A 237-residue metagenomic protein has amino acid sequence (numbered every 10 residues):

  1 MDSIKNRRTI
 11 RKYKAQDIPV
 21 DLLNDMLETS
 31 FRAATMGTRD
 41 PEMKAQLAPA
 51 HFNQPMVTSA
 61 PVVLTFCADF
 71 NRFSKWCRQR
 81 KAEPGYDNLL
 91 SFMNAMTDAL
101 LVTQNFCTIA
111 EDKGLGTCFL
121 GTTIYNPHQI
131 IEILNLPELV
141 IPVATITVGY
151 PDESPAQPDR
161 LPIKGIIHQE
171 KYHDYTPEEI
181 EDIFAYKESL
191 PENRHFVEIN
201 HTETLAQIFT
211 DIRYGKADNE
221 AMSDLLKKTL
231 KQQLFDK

Functional and structural regions predicted by a protein language model:
M1-K75, Q79, A185-S189, N193-K237: N-terminal amphipathic, basic helical "cap/leader" segment at the start of enzyme domains
D2, M93-F106, I124-Q129, Y175-L190 (+1 more regions): Short flexible/disordered coil segments
R7, M26-S30, L64, P84-I133: Small-aliphatic-rich amphipathic alpha-helix that forms the alpha element of a beta-alpha
R8, K14-D17, L22, H51 (+9 more regions): Solvent-exposed, flexible loop/coil residues
T35, T65-F70, M93-L100, G149-D152 (+2 more regions): Short C-terminal domain-edge/linker segments immediately following a structured domain
M36-G37, M56-T58, E111-D112, L134-L139: Solvent-exposed alpha-helices and their adjacent loops that cap or buttress functional pockets in soluble metabolic
F52-N53, Q79-E83, R160-I166: Short intrinsically disordered coil segments
G116, L120-I180: A contiguous pocket-lining binding segment that forms or flanks enzyme active sites
